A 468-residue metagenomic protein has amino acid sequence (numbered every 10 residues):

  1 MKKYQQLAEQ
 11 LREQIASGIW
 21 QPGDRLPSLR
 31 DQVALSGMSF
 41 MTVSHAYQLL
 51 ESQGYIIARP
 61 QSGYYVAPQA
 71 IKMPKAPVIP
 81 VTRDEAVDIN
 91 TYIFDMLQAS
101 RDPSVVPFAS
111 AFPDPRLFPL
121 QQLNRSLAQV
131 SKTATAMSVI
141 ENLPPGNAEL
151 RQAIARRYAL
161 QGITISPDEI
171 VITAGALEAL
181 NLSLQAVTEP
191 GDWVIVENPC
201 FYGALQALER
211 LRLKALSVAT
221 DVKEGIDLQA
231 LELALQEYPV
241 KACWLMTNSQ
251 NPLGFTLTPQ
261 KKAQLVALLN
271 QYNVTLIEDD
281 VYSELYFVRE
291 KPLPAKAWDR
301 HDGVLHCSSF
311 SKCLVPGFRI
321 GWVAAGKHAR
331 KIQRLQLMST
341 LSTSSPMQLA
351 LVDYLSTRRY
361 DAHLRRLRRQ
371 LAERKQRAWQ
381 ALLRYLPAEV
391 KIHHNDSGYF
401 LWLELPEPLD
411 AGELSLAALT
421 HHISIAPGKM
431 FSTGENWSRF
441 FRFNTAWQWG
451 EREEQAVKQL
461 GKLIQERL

Functional and structural regions predicted by a protein language model:
M1-A128, S309, Q333, L337-S344 (+8 more regions): N-terminal basic, amphipathic alpha-helical segments
A8, R12, N181, Q185 (+5 more regions): Amphipathic, non-transmembrane alpha-helical secondary structure
R83-G175, L182, S356, S424 (+1 more regions): N-terminal small-domain helix-loop-helix segment of the aminotransferase-like
L123, R300-R369: Conserved core segment of the aminotransferase class I/II
M137-Y272, E284-H301, L371, G461: Conserved core of the PLP fold type I
V196, S217, L276-E278, L351 (+1 more regions): Hydrophobic residues in well-ordered beta-strands that form the structural core
R369-W379, V390-E404: Conserved glycine-rich beta-strand-loop-beta hairpin in the small C-terminal domain of fold type I
